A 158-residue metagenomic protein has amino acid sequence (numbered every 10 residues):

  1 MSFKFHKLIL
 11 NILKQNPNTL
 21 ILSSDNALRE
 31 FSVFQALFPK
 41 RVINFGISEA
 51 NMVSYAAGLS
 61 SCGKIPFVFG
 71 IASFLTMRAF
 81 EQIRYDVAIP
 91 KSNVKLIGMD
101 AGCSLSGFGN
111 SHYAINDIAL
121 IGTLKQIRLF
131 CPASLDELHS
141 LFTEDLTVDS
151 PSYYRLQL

Functional and structural regions predicted by a protein language model:
M1-Q157: Thiamine diphosphate
